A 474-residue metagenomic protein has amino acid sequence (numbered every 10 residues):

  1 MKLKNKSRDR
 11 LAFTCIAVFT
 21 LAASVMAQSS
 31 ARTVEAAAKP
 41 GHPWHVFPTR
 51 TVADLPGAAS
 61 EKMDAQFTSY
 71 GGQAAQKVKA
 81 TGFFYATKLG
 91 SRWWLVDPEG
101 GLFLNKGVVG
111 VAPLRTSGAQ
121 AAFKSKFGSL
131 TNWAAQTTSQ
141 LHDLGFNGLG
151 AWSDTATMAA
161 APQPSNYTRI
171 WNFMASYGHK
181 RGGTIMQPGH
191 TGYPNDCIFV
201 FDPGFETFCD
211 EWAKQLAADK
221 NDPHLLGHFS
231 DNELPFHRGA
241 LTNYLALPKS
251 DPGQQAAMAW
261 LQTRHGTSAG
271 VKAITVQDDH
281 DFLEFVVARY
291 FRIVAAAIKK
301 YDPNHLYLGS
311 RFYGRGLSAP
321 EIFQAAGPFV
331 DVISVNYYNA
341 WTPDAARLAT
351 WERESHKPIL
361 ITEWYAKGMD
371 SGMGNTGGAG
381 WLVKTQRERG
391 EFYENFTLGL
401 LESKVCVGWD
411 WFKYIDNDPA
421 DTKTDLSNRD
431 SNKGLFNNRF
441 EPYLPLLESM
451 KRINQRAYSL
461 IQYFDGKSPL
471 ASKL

Functional and structural regions predicted by a protein language model:
K2-C15: Bacterial N-terminal signal peptides that target proteins for export
A12-S24: Bacterial N-terminal signal peptides
H42-S165, I170, S176-P223, A273-V286 (+1 more regions): Active-site-adjacent substrate/metal-binding segments within catalytic domains of carbohydrate-active enzymes
G90, P98, G192-V200, N221-E321: Polysaccharide-binding and catalytic clefts of secreted carbohydrate-active enzymes
P188-D196, S355-Y393, F412: Active-site clefts of carbohydrate-active enzymes
L226, N232, W364, G378-K433: Substrate-binding cleft of secreted/luminal carbohydrate-active enzymes
L245-S250, F412-L474: Aromatic-rich peripheral "rim/lid" segments of glycoside hydrolase catalytic domains that contact and position glycan
D281-A296, D302-G378: Glycoside hydrolase catalytic-domain groove-lining segments
